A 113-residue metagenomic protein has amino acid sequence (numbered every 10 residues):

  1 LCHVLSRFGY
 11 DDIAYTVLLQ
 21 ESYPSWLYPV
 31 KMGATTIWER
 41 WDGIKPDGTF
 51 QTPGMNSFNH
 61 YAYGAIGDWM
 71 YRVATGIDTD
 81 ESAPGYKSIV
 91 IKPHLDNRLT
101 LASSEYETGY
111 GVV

Functional and structural regions predicted by a protein language model:
D12-V113: Non-catalytic C-terminal accessory modules of carbohydrate-active enzymes
